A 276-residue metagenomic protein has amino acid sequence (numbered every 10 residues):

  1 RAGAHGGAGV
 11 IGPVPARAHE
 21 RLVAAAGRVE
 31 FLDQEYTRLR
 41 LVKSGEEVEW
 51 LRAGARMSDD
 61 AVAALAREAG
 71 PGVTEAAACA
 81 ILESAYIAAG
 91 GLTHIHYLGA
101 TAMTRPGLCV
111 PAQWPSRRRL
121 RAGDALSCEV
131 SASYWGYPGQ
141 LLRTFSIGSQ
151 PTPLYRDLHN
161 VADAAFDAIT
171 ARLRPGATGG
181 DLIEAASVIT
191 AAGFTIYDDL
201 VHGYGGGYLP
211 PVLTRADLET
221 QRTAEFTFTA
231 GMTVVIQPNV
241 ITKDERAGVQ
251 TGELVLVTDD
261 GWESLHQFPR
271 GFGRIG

Functional and structural regions predicted by a protein language model:
R1-G276: Active-site neighborhoods and metal-handling regions in enzymes and metal-associated proteins
